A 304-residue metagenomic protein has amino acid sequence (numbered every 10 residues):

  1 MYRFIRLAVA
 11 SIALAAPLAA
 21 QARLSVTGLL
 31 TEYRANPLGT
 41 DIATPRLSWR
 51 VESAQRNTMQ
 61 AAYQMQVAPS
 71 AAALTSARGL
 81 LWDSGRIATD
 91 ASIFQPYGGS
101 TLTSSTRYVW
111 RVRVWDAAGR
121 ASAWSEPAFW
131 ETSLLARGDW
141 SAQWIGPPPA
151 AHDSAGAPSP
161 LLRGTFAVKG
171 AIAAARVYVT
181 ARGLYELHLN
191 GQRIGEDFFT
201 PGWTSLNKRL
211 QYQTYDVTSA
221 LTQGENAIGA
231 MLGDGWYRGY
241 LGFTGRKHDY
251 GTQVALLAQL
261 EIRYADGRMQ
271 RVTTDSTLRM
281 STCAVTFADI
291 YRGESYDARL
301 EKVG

Functional and structural regions predicted by a protein language model:
M1-V9: Bacterial N-terminal signal peptides that target proteins for export
A10-A20: Hydrophobic h-region of N-terminal signal peptides that target proteins for export in Gram-negative bacteria
Q21-Q55, F129-A136: Pro/Thr/Ser/Gly-rich low-complexity, intrinsically disordered linker/stalk tracts
L24, R56-Q60, R120-A123, G170 (+1 more regions): A cross-taxa feature marking solvent-exposed loop/turn segments within ectodomains of secreted and single-pass membrane
R34-T40, P160-V168: Extracellular ectodomain segments of secreted/surface proteins
W49, T89, I93-Q95, T106-R111 (+4 more regions): Accessory beta-strand-rich segments of carbohydrate-active enzymes
V51, T58-R107, R113, A117-W124 (+1 more regions): Recognizes extended acidic, P/S/T-rich segments that occur within or adjacent to Ig-like beta-sandwich modules
S154-P158: Edge strands and adjacent loops of beta-rich recognition modules
